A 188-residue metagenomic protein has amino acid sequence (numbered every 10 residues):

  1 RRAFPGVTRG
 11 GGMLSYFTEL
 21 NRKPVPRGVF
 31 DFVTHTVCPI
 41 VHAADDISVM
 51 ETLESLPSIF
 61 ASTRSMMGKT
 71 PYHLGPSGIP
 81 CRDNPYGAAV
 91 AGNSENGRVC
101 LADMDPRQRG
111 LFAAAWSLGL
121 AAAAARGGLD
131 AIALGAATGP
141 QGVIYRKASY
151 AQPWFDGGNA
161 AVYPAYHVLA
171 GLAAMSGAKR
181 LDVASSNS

Functional and structural regions predicted by a protein language model:
R1-L111: Noncatalytic carbohydrate-binding groove/subsite architecture in carbohydrate-active enzymes
A3-F4, A61-Y72, G119-A131, L172-R180: A structural motif corresponding to the C-terminal end of an alpha-helix and its immediate exit/capping segment
R9, V162-L172: Domain-level signal for soluble alpha/beta catalytic cores
T18, I144-Y145, A173: Generic, ordered loop/turn and secondary-structure boundary motif
F30, L53-L56, S117, V162-Y166: Amphipathic alpha-helical segments in well-structured domains
G75-P164: Aromatic/acidic polysaccharide-binding cleft in carbohydrate-active enzymes
K179-S188: Carbohydrate-binding surface patches
